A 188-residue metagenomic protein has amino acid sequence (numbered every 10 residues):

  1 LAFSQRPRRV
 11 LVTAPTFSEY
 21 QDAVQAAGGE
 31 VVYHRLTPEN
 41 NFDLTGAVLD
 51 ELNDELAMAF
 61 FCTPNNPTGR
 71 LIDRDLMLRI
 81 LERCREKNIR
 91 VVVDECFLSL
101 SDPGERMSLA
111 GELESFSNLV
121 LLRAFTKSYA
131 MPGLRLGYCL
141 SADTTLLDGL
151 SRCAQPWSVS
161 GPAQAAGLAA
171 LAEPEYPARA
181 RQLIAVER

Functional and structural regions predicted by a protein language model:
L1-R9: Phosphate-binding glycine-rich loop
V12, Y33, V93, L121-R123 (+1 more regions): Hydrophobic residues in well-ordered beta-strands that form the structural core
P15, S101-P103, A130: Short N-terminal helix/helix-N-cap motif within the alpha/beta-hydrolase-1
E19, N118-R188: PLP-dependent aminotransferase class I/II
V24: Short hydrophobic alpha-helical segments of the AMP-binding
A27, E86-K87, F116: Helix C-cap/helix->beta junction micro-motif
V32, P38-S101: Active-site phosphate-binding strand-loop segment of PLP-dependent enzymes
A110-L119: Nucleotide-activated donor-binding/catalytic signature segment of Leloir-type glycosyltransferases, i.e., the conserved
